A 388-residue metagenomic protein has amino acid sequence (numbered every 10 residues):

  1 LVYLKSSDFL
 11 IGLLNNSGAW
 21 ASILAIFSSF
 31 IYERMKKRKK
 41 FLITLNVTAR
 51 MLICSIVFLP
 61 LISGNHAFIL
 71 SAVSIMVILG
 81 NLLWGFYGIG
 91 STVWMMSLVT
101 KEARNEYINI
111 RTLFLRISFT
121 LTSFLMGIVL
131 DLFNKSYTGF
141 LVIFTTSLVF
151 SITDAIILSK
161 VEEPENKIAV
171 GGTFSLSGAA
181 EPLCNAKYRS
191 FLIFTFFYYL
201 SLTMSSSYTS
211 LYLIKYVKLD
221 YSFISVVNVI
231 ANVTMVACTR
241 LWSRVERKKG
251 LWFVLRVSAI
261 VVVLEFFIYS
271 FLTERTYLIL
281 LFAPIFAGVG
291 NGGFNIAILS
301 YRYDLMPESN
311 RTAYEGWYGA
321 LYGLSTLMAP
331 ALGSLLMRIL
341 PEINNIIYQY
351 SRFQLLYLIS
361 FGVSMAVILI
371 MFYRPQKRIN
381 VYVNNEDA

Functional and structural regions predicted by a protein language model:
L1-L10, S207-I224, P341: Short amphipathic helix-loop junctions that connect adjacent transmembrane helices in Major Facilitator Superfamily/SLC
Y3-L4, R34-M35, W94-L98, Y212 (+4 more regions): Helix-to-coil boundary motifs at intracellular loop junctions of multi-pass secondary transporters
L14-S29, L42-A49, A72, M76-Y137 (+6 more regions): Substrate-agnostic recognition of the 12-TM MFS/MFS-like secondary transporter fold
L24, I56-L61, F150-E162, F353-A388: Multi-pass alpha-helical transporter architecture, strongest for 12-TM Major Facilitator/SLC carriers used
K40-T44, I143, G250-V257, L356: Juxtamembrane helix-start motifs in multi-pass secondary transporters
N46-A67, D131, I260-R275: C-terminal ends and interior cores of transmembrane alpha-helices in multi-pass membrane transporters/permeases
E163-I193, Y216, V381-A388: Juxtamembrane intracellular "pre-TM" segments in multi-pass secondary transporters
F253-N295: C-terminal transmembrane helical hairpin of 12-TM major facilitator-type secondary transporters
